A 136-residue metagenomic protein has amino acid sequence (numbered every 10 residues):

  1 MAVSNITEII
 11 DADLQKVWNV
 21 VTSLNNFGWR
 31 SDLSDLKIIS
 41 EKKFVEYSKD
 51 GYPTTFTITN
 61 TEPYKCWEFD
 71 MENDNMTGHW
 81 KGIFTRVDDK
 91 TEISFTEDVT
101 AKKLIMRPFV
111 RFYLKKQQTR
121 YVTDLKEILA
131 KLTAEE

Functional and structural regions predicted by a protein language model:
M1-K37: Hydrophobic ligand-binding cavity/cleft-lining segments
V3-N5, G51-F56, M76-K81: Short, surface-exposed coil-to-beta transition loops
D11-Q15, T59-Y64, I83-E92: A short, structured loop/turn motif at beta-sheet edges
V17-V21, F27, I58, W67-F69 (+2 more regions): Hydrophobic pocket/interface hotspot
L33, T57-I58: A structural signal for short, hydrophobic beta-strand segments that form beta-sheets in beta-rich/all-beta domains
K43-K49, W67-N73: Short beta-strand segments that buttress and anchor functional surface loops
N73-T123, E127, K131, E136: Beta-strand/loop substructures that line and gate deep hydrophobic ligand-binding cavities in soluble
